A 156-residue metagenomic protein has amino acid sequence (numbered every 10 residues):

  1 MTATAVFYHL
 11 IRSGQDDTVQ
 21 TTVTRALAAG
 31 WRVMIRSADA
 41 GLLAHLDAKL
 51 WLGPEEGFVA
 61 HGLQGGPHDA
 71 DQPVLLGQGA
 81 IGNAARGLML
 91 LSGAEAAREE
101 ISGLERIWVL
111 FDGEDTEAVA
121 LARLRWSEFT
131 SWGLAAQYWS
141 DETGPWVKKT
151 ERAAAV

Functional and structural regions predicted by a protein language model:
T2-S102, L124, D141-T143, K148-V156: Positively charged, polar, low-complexity stretches
E105-V156: Glycine-rich, aromatic-bearing surface loops/beta-hairpins
